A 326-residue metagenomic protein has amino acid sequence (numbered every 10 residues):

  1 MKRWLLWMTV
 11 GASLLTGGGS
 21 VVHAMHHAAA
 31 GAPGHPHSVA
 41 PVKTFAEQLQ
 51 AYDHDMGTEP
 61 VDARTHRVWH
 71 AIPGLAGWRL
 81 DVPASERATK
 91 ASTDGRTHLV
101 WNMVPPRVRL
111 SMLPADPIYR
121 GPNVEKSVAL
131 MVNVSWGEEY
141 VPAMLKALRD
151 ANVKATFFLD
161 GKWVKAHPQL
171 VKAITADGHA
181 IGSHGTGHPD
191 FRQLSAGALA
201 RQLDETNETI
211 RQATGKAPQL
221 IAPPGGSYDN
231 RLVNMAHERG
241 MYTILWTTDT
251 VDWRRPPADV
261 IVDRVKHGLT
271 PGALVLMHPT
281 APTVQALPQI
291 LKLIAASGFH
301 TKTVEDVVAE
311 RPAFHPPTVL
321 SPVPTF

Functional and structural regions predicted by a protein language model:
M1-V124, A273-M277, V284-F326: Terminal accessory/targeting
M8-T9, Q169, D263: Hydrophobic alpha-helical context, especially transmembrane and signal-peptide helices
A32-V39, Y52-D55, S127, M131 (+9 more regions): A near-ubiquitous, low-amplitude feature marking generic local secondary-structure context
E47, E59, E86, E125 (+8 more regions): Glutamate identity and glutamate-enriched acidic tracts
D53-D55, D62, D81, D94 (+11 more regions): Acidic-enriched, low-complexity/disordered segments with a strong bias for Aspartate over Glutamate
K90-D190, Q202, T209: Active-site beta->alpha N-cap acidic-glycine motif
P189-F326: Catalytic domains of cell-wall/extracellular-matrix polysaccharide-remodeling enzymes, centered on de-N-acetylation
